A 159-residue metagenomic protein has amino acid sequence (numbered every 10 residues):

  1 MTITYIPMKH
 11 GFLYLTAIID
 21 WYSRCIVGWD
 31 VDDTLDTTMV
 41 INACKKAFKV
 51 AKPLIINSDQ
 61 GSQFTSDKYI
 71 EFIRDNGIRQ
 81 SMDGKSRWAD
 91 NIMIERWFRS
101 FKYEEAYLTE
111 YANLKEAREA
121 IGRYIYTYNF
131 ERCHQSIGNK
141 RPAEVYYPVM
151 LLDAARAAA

Functional and structural regions predicted by a protein language model:
M1-V27, D33-T34: An active-site-proximal beta-strand-loop segment
T2, I18, R24, C44 (+8 more regions): Mobile genetic element proteins and their domesticated derivatives, centered on retroelements and DNA transposons
G11, W29-V50, I55, T65: Active-site beta-loop-alpha junctions of metal-dependent nucleic acid enzymes, especially the RNase H-like/DDE
L13-T16, Y69-I73: Short, glycine/charged-enriched secondary-structure capping and boundary segments
S23-W29, Q80-D83, Y107-L108: Short small-residue beta-strand/loop micro-motif enriched in glycine and branched aliphatics
S58-Q60, S66-I70, M82-K102, N113-G122 (+1 more regions): RNase H-like two-metal-ion nuclease catalytic core shared by retroviral integrases and related mobile-element nucleases
R74-N76, K102-A159: C-terminal domain-tail junction helix/linker
